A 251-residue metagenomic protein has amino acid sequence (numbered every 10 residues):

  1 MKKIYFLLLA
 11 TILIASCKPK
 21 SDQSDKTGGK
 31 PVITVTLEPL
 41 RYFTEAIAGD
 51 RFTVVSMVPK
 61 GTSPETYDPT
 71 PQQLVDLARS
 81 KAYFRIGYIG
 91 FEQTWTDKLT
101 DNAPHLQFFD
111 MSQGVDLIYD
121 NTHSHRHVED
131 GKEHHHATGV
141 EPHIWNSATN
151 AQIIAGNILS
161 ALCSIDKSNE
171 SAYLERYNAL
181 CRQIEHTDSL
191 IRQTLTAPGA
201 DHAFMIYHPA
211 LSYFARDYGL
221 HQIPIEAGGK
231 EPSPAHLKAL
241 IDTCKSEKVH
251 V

Functional and structural regions predicted by a protein language model:
I4-I12: Sec-dependent N-terminal signal peptides
C17-V251: Extracytoplasmic metal-acquisition and chelation regions
